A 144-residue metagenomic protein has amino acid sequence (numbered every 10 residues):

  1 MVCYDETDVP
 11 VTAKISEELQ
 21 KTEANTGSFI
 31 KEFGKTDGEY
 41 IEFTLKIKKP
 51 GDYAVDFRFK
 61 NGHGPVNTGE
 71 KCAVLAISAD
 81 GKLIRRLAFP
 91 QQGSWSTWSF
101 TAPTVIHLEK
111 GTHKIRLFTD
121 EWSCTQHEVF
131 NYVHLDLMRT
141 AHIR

Functional and structural regions predicted by a protein language model:
M1-R144: Extracytoplasmic
